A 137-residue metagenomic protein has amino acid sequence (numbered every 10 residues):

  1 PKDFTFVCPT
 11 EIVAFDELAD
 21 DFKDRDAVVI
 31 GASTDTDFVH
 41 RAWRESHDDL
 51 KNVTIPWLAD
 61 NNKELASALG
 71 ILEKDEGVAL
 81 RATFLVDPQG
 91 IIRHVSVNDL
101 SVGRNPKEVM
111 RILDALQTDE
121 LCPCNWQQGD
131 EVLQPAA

Functional and structural regions predicted by a protein language model:
P1-A137: Chalcogenol-based redox active-site neighborhoods
